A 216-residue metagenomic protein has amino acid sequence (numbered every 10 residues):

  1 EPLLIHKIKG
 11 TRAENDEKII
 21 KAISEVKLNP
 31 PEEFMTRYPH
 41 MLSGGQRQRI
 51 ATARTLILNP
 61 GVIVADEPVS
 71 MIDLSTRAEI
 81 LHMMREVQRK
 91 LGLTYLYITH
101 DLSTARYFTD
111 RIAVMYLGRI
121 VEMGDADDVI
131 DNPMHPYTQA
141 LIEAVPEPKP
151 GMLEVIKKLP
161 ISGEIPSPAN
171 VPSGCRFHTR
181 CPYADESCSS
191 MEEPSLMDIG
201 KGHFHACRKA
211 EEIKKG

Functional and structural regions predicted by a protein language model:
E1-E14, N29, G124: ABC-type ATPase nucleotide-binding domains, specifically the catalytic core motifs of the NBD
E14-E33, I142-E143: Conserved ABC ATPase "signature" region
Y38-L42, Q46: Conserved ABC ATPase signature
I57-G61: A short, proline-enriched helix->beta-strand linker immediately N-terminal to the Walker B motif in ABC-type P-loop
I63-D66: Catalytic Walker B motif of ABC-type/P-loop ATPase nucleotide-binding domains
I72, T76-L153: P-loop NTP-binding/switch modules centered on Walker-like glycine-rich loops
D125-G216: Charged, flexible cofactor/metal-binding loops and thiol motifs
